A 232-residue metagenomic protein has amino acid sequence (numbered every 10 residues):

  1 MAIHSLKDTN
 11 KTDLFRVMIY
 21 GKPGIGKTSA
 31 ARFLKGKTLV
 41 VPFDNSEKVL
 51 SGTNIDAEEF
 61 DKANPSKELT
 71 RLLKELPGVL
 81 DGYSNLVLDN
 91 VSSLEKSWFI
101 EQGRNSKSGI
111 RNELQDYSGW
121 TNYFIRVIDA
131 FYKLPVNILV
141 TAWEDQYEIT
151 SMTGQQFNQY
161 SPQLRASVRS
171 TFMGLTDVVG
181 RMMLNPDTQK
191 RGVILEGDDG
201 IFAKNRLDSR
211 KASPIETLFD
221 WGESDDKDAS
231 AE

Functional and structural regions predicted by a protein language model:
A2-L88, S92-S97: Conserved P-loop
N10, V17-Y20, G36, S118-G119 (+2 more regions): A short linear-motif detector with a strong N-terminal bias
T38-V40, I138, V179-R181: Short, well-ordered beta-strand core segments
N45, K62-N64, W143, L184 (+1 more regions): Residues that form or immediately flank small-molecule/cofactor binding pockets and catalytic motifs
D81, L134, G174: Structured loop/turn residues at beta-strand edges in well-structured enzyme cores
N85, N90-S170: P-loop NTPase motor core
A130, Q146-E232: Conserved GTP-binding G-domain of TRAFAC-class P-loop NTPases and closely related GTPase folds
